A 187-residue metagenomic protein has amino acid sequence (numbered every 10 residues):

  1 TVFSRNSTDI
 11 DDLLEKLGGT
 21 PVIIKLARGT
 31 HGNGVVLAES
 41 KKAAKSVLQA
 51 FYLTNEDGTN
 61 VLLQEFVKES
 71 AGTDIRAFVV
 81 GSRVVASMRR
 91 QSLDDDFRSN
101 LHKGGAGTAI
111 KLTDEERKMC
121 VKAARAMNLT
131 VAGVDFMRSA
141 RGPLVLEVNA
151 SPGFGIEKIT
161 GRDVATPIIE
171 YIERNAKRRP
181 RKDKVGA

Functional and structural regions predicted by a protein language model:
T1-N33: A conserved helix-loop-beta module that forms one wall/lid of the active-site cleft in ATP-utilizing catalytic domains
F3, V79-V80, R138: Generic beta-strand structural signal
V22, L62, A86, A132 (+1 more regions): Protein kinase-like catalytic core scaffold
G29, S82, S139-G142: Short strand-connecting beta-turns/loops that link adjacent beta-strands
H31-A123, M127: Phosphate-binding site of ATP-dependent enzymes
A77-V79, G142-I156: A short beta-strand motif that forms the metal-chelation/ATP-contact edge of phosphoryl-transfer active sites
D94-H102, F154-D163: A short, polar/charged loop-to-alpha-helix boundary motif
D96-V145, T166-V185: A long amphipathic alpha-helix within ATP-dependent nucleotide-binding catalytic cores
